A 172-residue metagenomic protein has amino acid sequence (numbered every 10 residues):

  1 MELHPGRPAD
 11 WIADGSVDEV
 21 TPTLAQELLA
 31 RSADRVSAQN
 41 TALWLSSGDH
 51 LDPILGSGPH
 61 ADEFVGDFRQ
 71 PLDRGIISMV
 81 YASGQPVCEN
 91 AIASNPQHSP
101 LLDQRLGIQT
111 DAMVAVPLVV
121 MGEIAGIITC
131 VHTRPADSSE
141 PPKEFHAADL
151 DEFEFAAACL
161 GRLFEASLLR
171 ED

Functional and structural regions predicted by a protein language model:
M1-T23, D34, C159, L163-D172: Signal-transmission linkers at sensory-effector interfaces
A30, A42-V65, S94, T133: GAF sensory/regulatory domain recognition with acknowledged cross-activation on helical regulatory dimers
P59, I128-E144: Short beta-strand-to-loop transition segments that serve as allosteric relay/switch motifs in sensory/regulatory domains
A61-E63, N90-A112, S139-P142: Signal-transducing coupling segments at domain and membrane junctions
E63-V87: Acidic/proline- and glycine-rich, intrinsically disordered low-complexity segments that serve as regulatory linkers
D111-V120: A short, aliphatic-rich beta-strand micro-motif
V119-I124, T133, S167: Flexible loop/coil segments at beta-strand boundaries within sensory signal-transduction domains
S139-E165: Amphipathic alpha-helical "output/dimerization" segments
